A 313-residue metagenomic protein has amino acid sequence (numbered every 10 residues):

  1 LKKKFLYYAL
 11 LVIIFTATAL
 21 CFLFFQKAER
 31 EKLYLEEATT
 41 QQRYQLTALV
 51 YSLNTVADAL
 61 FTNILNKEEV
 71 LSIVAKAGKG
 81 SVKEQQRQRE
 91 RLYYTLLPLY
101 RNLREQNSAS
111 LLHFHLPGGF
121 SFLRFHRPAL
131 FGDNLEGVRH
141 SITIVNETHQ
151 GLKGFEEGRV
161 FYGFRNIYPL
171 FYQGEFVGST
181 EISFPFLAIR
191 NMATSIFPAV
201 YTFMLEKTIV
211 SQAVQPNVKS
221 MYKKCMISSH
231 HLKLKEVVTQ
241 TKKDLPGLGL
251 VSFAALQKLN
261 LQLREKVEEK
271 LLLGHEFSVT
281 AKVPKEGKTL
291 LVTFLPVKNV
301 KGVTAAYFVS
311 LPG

Functional and structural regions predicted by a protein language model:
F5, V12-Q86, R101-S110, F164-N166 (+2 more regions): Juxtamembrane extracytoplasmic/periplasmic/luminal helical "stalk" adjacent to the first N-terminal
K32, R190-K223, G313: Juxtadomain coupling helices with adjacent low-complexity linkers
S72-A75, F120-H126, R165, S211-N217: Amphipathic coiled-coil signal-relay and dimerization helices
K79-L99, F120, R124-E156, L187 (+2 more regions): Extracytoplasmic/periplasmic sensor domains and loops in membrane signaling proteins
L111-G118, T202-T208: Short hydrophobic alpha-helical segments used for membrane anchoring or interfacial signaling
F114-F122, V300-V303: Short, glycine-anchored, charge-dense loop/turn motifs used at functional sites
F161-S195, L291-G313: Conserved beta-strands of PAS-like sensory domains
G274-K301: Extracytoplasmic
